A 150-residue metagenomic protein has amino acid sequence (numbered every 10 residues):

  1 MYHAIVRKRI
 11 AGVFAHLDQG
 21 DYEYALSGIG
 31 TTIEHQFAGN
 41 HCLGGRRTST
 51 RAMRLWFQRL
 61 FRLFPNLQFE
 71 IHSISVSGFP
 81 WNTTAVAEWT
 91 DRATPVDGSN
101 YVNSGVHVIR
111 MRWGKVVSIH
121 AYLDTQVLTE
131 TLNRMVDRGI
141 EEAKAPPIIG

Functional and structural regions predicted by a protein language model:
M1-G150: C-terminal and inter-domain tail/linker signature
